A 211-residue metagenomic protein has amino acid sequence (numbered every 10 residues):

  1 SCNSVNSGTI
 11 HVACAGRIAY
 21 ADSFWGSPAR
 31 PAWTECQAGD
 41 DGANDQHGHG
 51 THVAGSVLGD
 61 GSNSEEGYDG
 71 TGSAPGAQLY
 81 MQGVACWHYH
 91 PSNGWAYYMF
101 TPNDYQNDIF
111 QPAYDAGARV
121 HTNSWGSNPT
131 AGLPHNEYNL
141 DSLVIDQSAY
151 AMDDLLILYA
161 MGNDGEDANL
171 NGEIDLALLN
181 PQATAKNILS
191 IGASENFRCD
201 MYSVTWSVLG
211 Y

Functional and structural regions predicted by a protein language model:
S1-P102, A116-R119, N128-L133, A151-L156 (+3 more regions): Subtilisin-like serine protease catalytic core
E66-D69, L170-L179: Short beta-alpha junctions and helix-cap segments that line functional grooves
N107-A116: Short, well-structured alpha-helical segments in soluble
P112-A113, S148, Q182: Generic structural signal for hydrophobic
T130-N139, N171: Glycine/threonine-rich flexible loop motifs
I145, G162: Active-site glycine-centered loops adjacent to acidic/histidine catalytic or metal-binding residues that shape
C199-Y211: Noncatalytic luminal/extracellular "stalk/propeptide" segments of secretory-pathway proteins
